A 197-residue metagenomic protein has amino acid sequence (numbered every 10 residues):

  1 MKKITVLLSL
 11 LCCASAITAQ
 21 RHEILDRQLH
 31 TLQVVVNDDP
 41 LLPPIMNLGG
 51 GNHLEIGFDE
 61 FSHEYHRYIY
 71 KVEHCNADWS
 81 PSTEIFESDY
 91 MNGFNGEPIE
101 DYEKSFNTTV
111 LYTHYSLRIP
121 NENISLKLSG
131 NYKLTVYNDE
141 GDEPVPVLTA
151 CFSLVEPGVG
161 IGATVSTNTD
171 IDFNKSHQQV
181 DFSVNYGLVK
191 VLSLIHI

Functional and structural regions predicted by a protein language model:
M1-H22: Bacterial Sec-dependent N-terminal signal peptides
E23-I24, L154-H177: Low-complexity, Pro/Ser/Thr- and charge-rich linker/hinge segments at domain boundaries
T31-H74, D172-L188: Contiguous beta-strand segments within globular domains
M91-Y112: Extended, solvent-exposed segments with strong compositional bias
L111-N121, S129, L134, D139: Ligand-binding face of N-terminal immunoglobulin V-set domains in extracellular IgSF glycoproteins
I124-G130, L192-S193: Short glycine/proline/serine/threonine-rich loop/turn segments at secondary-structure transition edges
D142-V147: Beta-sandwich strand segments
I195-I197: Conserved small/polar residues in nucleotide/adenosyl-binding loops
